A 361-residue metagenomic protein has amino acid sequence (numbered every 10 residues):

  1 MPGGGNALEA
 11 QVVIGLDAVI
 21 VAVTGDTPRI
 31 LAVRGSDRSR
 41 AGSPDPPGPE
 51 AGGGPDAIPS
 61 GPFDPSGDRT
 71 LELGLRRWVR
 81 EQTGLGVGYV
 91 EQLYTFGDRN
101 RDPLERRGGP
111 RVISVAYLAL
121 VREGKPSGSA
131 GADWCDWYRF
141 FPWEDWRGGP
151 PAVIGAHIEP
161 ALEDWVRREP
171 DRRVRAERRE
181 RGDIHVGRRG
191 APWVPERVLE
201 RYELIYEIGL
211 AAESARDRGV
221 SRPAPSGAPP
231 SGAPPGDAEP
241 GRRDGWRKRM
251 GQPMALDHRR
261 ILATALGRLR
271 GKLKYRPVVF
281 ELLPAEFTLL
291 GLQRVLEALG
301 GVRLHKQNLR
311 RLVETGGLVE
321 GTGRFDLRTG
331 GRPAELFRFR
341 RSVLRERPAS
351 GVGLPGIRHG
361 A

Functional and structural regions predicted by a protein language model:
G5-I30: Conserved N-terminal beta-strand and adjoining loop/helix that marks the start of the Nudix/MutT-like hydrolase domain
N6-L8, L104-R106, G323-T329: Short proline/glycine-enriched turn/loop segments at secondary-structure junctions
T27-Y89, L93-D98, Y275-E297: Conserved Nudix-box catalytic region and its N-terminal flanking loop in Nudix hydrolases and closely related
S43-P47, W146, R179, D217-W246: Intrinsically disordered, low-complexity terminal tails and inter-domain linkers enriched for S/T/G/P/D/E
P65, L73-P225, K272-V279, G316-E320: Active-site segment of metal-dependent pyrophosphate-handling enzymes, primarily the Nudix hydrolase catalytic core
I113, A119, G317-A361: Long, intrinsically disordered, low-complexity Ser/Thr/Pro-rich regulatory/activation regions of nuclear proteins
R222, G236-L282: A mid-sequence, solvent-exposed acidic-amphipathic segment
R303-G323: Charge-enriched amphipathic alpha-helical scaffolds
